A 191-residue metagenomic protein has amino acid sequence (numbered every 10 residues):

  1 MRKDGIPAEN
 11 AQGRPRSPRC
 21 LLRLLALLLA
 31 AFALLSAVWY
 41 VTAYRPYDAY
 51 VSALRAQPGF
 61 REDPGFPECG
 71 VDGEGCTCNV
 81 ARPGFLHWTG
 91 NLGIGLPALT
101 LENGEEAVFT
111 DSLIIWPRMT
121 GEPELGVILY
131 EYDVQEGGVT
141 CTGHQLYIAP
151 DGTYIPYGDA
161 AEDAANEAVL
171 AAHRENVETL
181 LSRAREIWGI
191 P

Functional and structural regions predicted by a protein language model:
M1-C20: N-terminal Lys/Arg-rich, disordered targeting/topogenic segments
Q12-P15, A30, Q57, A168: Short intrinsically disordered, low-complexity segments
P18-L22, V71, C78-V80, G143: Residue-level detector of bioactive/disordered segments in secreted/extracellular proteins and virion assembly
C20, A30-A31, Y50, G121 (+1 more regions): Terminal low-complexity, poorly structured segments
R23-W39: Hydrophobic membrane-insertion alpha-helices, especially the h-region of bacterial N-terminal signal peptides
L35-R118: N-terminal export/targeting and maturation segments
H87-P191: Extracytoplasmic electrostatic interaction patches
